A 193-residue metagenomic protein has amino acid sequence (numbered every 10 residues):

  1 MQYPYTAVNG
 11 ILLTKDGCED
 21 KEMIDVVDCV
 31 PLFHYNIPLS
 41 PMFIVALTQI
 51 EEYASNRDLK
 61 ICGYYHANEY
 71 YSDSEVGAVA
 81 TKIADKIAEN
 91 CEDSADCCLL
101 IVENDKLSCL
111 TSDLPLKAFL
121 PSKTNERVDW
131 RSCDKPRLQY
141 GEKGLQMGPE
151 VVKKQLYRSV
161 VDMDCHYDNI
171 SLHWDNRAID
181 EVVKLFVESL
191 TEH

Functional and structural regions predicted by a protein language model:
M1-C62, A67-H193: N-terminal beta-strand/alpha-helix entry module and adjacent surface of metal-dependent catalytic domains
